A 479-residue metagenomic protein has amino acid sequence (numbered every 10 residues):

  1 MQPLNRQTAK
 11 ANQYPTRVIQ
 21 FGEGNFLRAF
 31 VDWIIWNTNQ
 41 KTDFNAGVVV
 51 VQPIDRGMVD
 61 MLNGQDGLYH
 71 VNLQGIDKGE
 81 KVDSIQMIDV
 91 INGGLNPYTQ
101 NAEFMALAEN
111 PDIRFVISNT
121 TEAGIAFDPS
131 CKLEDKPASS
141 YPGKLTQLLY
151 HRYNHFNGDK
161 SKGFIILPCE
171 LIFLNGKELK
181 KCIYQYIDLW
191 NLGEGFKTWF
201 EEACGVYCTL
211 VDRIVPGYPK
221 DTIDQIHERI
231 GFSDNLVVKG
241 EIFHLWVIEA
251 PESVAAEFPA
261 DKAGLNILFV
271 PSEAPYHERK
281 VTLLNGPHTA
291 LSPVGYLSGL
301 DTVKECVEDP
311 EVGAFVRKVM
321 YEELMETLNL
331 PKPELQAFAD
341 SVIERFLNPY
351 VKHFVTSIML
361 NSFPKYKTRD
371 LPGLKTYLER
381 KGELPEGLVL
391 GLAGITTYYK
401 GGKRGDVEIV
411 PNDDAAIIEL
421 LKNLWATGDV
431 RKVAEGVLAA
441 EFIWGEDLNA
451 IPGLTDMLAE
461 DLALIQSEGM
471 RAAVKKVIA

Functional and structural regions predicted by a protein language model:
M1-A479: Substrate/ligand-engaging "lid" and interaction regions
